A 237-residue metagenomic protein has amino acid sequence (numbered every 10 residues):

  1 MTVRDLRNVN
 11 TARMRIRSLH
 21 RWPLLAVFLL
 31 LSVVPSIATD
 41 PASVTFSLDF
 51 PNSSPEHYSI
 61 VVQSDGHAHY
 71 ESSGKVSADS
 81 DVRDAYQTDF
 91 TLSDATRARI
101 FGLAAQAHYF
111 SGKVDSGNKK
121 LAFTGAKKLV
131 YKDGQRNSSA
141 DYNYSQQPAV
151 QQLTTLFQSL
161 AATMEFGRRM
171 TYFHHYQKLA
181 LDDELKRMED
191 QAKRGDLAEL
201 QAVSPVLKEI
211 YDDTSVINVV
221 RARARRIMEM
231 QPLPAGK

Functional and structural regions predicted by a protein language model:
V3-L24: Bacterial N-terminal signal peptides that target proteins for export
P23-V33: Bacterial N-terminal signal peptides
I37-N52, K113-K237: Short, well-ordered, aromatic-rich surface patches in folded extracellular/luminal domains
P41-S43, P55-H57, Q63-D65, A95 (+1 more regions): Extracytoplasmic
L48-S72: N-terminal targeting signals for Sec/Tat export/insertion, comprising classic cleavable signal peptides
D65, T91-R99, Y131-N137: A short, structured loop/turn motif at beta-sheet edges
A68-V82, Q158-R169: A short, surface-exposed interaction/processing loop segment used at functional sites
S72-G112: A short-motif feature that recognizes glycine-rich, charge-decorated loops that bind or process nucleotide phosphates
